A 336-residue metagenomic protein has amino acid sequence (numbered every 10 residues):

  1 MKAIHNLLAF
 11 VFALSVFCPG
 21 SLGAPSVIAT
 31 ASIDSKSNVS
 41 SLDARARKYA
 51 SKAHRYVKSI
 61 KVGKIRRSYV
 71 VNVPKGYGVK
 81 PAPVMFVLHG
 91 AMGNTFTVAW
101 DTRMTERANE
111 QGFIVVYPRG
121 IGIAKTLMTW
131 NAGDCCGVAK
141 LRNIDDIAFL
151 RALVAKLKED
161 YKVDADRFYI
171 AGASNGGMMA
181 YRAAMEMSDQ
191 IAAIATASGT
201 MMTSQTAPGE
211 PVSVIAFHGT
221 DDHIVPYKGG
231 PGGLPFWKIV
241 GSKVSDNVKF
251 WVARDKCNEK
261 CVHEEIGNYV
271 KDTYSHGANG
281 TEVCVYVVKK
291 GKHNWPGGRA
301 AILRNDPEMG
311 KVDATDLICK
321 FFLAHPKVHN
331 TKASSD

Functional and structural regions predicted by a protein language model:
F17-G20, A24-V84, T97, T102 (+9 more regions): A domain-start/cap signature at the N-terminus of enzymes
V87-G90, Y117, V287: Structural cue for short, hydrophobic secondary-structure segments
G90-G93, G291: Active-site glycine-rich loops that stabilize anionic/oxyanionic intermediates across multiple enzyme folds
G112-V116: A fold-wide structural signal in alpha/beta-hydrolase
R119-D145: Cap/lid segment of the alpha/beta-hydrolase catalytic domain
V138-Y161: Alpha/beta-hydrolase active-site loop
A216-H218: Short beta-strand/loop motif that positions the catalytic acidic residue of the alpha/beta-hydrolase fold
T220-V283, G291, G297-V312: Active-site-adjacent alpha-helix of alpha/beta-hydrolase-fold enzymes
